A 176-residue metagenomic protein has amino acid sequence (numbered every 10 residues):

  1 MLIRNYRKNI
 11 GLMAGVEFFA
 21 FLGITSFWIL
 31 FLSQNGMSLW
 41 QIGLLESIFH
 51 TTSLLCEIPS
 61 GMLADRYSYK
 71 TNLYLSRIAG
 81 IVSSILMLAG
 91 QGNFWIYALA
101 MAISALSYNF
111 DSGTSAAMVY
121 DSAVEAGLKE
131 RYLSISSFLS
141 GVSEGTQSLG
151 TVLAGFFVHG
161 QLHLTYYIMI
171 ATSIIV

Functional and structural regions predicted by a protein language model:
L2-L55: Helix-loop boundary and gating motifs at the non-cytosolic
M13-F21, G92-A105: Helical-face signature of the major facilitator-like transporter fold
Q34, M87-L88, Q147-M169: Transmembrane alpha-helix termini and helix-breaking/packing motifs in multi-pass membrane transporters
H50-I58, E144-S148, V152: Residue-level signature of mid-helix packing/kink "hotspots" within the transmembrane helices of 12-pass Major
C56-S68, V158: Helix-to-loop junctions at the C-terminal end of transmembrane segments in multipass secondary transporters
I78-G92, Y97-A98: C-terminal ends and interior cores of transmembrane alpha-helices in multi-pass membrane transporters/permeases
M101-S143: Cytoplasmic helix-loop-helix junction between adjacent transmembrane helices in 12-TM secondary transporters
